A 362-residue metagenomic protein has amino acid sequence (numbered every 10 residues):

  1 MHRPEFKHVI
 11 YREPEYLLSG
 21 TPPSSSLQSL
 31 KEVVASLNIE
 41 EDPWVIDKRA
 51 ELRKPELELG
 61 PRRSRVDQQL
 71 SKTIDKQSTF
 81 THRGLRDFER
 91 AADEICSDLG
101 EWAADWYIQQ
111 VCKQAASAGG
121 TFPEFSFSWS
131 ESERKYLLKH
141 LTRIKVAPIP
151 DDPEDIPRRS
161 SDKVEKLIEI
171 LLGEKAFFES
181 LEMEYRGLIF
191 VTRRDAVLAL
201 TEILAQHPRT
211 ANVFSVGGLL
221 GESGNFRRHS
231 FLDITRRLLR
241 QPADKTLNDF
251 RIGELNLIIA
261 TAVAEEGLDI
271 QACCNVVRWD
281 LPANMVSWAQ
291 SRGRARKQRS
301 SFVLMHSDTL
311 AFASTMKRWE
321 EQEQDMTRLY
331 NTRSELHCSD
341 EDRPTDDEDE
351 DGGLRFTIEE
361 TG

Functional and structural regions predicted by a protein language model:
M1-P4, I10, N248-E254, I258 (+2 more regions): ASCE P-loop NTPase motor core, strongest for the SF2 helicase catalytic module
R3-P14, L18-P208: Helicase motor interdomain insertion/brace
F6, S24-Q28, F226-H229, G267-I270 (+2 more regions): Switch/connector loops and helix/strand junctions flanking conserved nucleotide-binding motifs in nucleotide-processing
Y16, P22-P23, R194, A264-E265 (+3 more regions): Conserved beta-strand elements of beta-rich interaction domains across eukaryotes, especially beta-propellers
R186-F190, A196-E202, A211-T261: Conserved helicase ATPase core of P-loop NTP-dependent helicases/translocases
N225, N256, A262-Q298: Conserved RecA-like helicase motor core of SF1/SF2 enzymes
G253, Q290-E323: Conserved segment of the helicase C-terminal RecA-like domain
I270, S307-T361: C-terminal helicase lobe
